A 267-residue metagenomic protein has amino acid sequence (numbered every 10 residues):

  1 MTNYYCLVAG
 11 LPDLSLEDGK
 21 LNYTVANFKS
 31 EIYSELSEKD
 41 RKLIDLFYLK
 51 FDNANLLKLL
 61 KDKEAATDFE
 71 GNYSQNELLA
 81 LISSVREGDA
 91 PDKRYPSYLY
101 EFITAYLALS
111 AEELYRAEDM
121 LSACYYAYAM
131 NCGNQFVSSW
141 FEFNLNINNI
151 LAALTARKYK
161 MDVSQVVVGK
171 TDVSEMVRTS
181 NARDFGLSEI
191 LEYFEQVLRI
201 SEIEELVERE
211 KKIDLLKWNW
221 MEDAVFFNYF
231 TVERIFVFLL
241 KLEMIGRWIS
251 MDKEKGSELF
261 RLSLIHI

Functional and structural regions predicted by a protein language model:
M1-I265: Extended alpha-helical surfaces
